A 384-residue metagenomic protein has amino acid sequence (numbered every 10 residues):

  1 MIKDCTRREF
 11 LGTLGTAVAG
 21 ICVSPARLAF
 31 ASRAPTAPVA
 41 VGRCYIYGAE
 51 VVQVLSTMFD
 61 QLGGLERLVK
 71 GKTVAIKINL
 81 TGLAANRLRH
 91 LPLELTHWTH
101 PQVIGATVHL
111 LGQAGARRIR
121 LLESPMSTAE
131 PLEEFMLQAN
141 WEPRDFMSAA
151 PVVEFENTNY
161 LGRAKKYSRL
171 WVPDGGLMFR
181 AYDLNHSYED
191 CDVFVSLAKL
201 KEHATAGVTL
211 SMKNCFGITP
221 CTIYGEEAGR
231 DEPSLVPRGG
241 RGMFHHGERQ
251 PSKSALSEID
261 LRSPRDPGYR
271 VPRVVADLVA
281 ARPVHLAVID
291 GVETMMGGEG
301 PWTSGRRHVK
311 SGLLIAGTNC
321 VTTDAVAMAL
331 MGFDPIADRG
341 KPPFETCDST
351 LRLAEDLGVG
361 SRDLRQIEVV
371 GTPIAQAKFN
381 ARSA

Functional and structural regions predicted by a protein language model:
M1-I2, I21, G71, G207: A general, composition-driven signal for non-globular sequence regions
M1-V18: N-terminal secretory signal peptides and thylakoid transit peptides that target proteins across membranes
V23-R27: C-terminal segment of classical bacterial N-terminal signal peptides
F30-A384: Extended, low-polarity segments enriched in aliphatic/aromatic residues
